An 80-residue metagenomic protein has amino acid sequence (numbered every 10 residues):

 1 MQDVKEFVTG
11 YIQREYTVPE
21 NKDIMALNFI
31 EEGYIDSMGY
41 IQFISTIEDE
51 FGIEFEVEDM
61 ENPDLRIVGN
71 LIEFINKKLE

Functional and structural regions predicted by a protein language model:
M1-N21, E73-E80: Thiotemplate assembly-line natural product biosynthesis machinery
D3, I30, N70: Amphipathic alpha-helical recognition patches that constitute DNA-binding helices
R14-Y34, F51-E61: Phosphopantetheine carrier-protein modules
M38-I41: Short alpha-helical elements of helix-turn-helix
M60, G69-I75: C-terminal structural segments of small proteins and small subunits
